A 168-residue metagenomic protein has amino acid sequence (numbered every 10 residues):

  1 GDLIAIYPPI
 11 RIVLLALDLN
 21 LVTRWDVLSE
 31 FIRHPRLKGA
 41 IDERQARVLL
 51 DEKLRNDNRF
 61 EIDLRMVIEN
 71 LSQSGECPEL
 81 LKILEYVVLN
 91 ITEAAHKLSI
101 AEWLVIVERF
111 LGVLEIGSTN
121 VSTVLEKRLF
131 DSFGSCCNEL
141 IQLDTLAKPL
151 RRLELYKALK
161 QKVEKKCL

Functional and structural regions predicted by a protein language model:
G1-L168: Polyanion-engaging groove/track-forming segments
